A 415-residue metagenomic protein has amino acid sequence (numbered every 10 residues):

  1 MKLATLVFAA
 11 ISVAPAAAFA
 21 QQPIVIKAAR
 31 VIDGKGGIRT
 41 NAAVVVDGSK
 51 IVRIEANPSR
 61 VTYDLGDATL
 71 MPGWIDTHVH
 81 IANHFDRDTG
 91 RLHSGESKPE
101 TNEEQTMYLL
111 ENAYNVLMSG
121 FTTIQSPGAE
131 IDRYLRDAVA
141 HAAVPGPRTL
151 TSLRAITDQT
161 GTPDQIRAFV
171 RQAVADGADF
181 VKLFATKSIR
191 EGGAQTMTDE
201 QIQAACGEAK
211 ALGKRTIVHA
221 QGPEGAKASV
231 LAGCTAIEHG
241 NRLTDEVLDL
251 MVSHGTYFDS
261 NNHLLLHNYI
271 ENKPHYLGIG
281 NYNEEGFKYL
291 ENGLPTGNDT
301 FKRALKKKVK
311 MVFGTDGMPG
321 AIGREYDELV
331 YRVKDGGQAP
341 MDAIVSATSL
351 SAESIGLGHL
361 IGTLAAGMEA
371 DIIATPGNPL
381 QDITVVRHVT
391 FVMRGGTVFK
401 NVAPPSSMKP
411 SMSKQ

Functional and structural regions predicted by a protein language model:
V31, K35-M71: Histidine-rich, glycine-flanked metal-binding segment
A68-H141, E200, E224-G225, S229-A232: Metal-associated gating/positioning segment near the N- to mid-region
A82-T106, P145-G146, L153, R190-Q195 (+2 more regions): Active-site gating loops and adjacent loop-to-helix segments of metal-dependent hydrolytic enzymes
F85-T89, R136-D137, A226-A232, L264-L277 (+4 more regions): Histidine/acidic-residue-rich catalytic or RNA/ligand-binding cores of hydrolases and nuclease-related proteins
T106-D132, G146-I156, A178-S188, R215 (+2 more regions): Divalent metal-dependent hydrolysis catalytic cores, especially in the metallo-beta-lactamase
Q165-A175, D179-A185, G192-F258, H275 (+2 more regions): Histidine/acidic residue-rich metal-binding segments in metalloenzymes
A211-K214, Y282, G293-N378: His/Asp/Glu-enriched, well-ordered alpha-helical/loop segment that forms or immediately abuts the divalent-metal
A347-S349, E353, A366-P410: C-terminal cap of metal-dependent C-N hydrolases
